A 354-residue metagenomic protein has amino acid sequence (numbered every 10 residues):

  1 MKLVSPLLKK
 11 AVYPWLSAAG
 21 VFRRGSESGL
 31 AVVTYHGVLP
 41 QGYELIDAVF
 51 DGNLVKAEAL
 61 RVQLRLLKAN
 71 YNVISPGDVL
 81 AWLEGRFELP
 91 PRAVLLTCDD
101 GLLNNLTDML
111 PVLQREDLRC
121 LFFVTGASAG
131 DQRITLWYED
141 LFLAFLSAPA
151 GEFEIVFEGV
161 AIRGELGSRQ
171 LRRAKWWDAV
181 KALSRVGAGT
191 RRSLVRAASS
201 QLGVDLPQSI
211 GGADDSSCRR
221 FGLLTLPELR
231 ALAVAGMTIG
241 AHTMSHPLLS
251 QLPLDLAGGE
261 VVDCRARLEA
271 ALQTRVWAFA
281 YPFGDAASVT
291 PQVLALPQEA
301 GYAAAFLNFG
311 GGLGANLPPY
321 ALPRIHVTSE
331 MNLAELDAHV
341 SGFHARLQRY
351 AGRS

Functional and structural regions predicted by a protein language model:
M1-T97, N104, Q132, L136-F157 (+4 more regions): C-terminal active-site subregion of NodB/CE4 polysaccharide deacetylases
R24-L30, T34, I134-A235: Extended, charge-rich helix/loop segments that form flexible, surface "patches" used to engage negatively charged
V62, N104, D108, L224-P227: Short, well-structured alpha-helical interface segments that form or flank functional binding sites
L89-P90, L102, T107, P111-F123 (+3 more regions): CE4/NodB-like, metal-dependent polysaccharide N-deacetylase domain that modifies extracellular/periplasmic N-acetylated
P111, R230, L294-A295: Alpha-helical segments flanking ligand/cofactor-binding loops in enzyme cores
T125-A127: N-terminal pro-sequences and low-complexity stem/linker regions of secreted or lumenal proteins
F221-L224, M237, H242, S250: Active-site loop segments of alpha/beta catalytic cores
